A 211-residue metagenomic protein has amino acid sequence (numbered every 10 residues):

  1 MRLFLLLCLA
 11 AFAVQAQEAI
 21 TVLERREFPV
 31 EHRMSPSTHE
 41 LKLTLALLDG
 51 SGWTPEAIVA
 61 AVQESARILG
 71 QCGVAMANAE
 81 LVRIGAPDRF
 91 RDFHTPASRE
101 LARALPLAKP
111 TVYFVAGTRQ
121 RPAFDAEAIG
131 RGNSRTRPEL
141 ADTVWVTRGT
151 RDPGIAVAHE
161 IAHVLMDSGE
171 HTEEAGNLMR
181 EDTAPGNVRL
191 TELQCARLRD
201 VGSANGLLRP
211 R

Functional and structural regions predicted by a protein language model:
L3-F12: Sec-dependent N-terminal signal peptides
A13-E18: Boundary at the C-terminal end of the N-terminal hydrophobic targeting segment
V22-R67: Fold-level signature of zinc-dependent metallopeptidase catalytic domains
K42-A46, T111-F114, W145, L178-R180: Soluble periplasmic/extracytoplasmic beta-strand elements of cell-envelope proteins
L48, V115-R119, A184: Solvent-exposed coil/turn segments that connect beta secondary-structure elements in extracytoplasmic/periplasmic
G50-T54, D88-F93, L178-M179, R189-L190: Zinc-dependent metalloendopeptidases
P55-V164, T172: Metzincin-family zinc-dependent endopeptidase catalytic domain
R131-T143, T147-D152, S168-R211: Metalloprotease/metallohydrolase-associated module, dominated by Zn2+-dependent proteases
